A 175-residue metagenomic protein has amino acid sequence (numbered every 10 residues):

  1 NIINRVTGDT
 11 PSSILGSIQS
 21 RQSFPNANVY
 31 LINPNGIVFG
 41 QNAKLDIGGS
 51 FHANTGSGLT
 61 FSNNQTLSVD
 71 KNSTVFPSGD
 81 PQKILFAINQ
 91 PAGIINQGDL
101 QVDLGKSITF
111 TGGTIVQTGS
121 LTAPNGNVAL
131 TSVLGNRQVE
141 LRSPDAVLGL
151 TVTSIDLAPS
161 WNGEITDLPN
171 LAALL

Functional and structural regions predicted by a protein language model:
N1-L175: Extracellular and secretory-pathway beta-repeat/beta-biased strand scaffolds
